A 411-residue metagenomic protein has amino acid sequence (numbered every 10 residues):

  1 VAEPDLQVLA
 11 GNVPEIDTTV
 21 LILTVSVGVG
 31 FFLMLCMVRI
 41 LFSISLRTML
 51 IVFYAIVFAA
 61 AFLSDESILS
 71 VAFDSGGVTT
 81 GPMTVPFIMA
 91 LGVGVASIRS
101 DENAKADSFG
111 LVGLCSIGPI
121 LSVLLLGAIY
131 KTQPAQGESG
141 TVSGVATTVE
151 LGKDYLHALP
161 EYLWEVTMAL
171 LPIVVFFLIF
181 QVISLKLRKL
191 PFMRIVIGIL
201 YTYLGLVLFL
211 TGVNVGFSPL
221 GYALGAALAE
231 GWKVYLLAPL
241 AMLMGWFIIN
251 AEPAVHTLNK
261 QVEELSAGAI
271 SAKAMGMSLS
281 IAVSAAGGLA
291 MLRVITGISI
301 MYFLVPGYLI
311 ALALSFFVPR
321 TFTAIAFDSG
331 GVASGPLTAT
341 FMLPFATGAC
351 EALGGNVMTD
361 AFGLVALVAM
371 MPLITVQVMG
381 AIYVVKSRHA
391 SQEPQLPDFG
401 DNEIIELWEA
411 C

Functional and structural regions predicted by a protein language model:
V1-V57, V234-S315: Helix-loop-helix junctions within the multi-pass membrane cores of secondary transporters/permeases
V13-I22, F42-I44, D74-T80, F109-G110 (+5 more regions): Interfacial loop-to-helix junctions that mark the boundaries of transmembrane helices in multi-pass membrane
G28-R39, F53-S64, F87-S97, L114-I129 (+7 more regions): Hydrophobic core segments of alpha-helical transmembrane domains in multi-pass membrane transport and ion-translocation
L33-L46, I68-V71, V93-D107, I183-K189 (+3 more regions): Alpha-helical transmembrane segments
S43, D154-T167, I195-Y203, L265-S284 (+1 more regions): Membrane-water interface at loop-to-transmembrane-helix junctions
L46-I51, N103-G118, K189-Y203, G363-A366: Alpha-helical transmembrane segments and their helix-start/interface "positive-inside/aromatic belt" motifs in integral
S100-A104, S108-L111, I129-P160, I179 (+4 more regions): Intrinsically disordered, low-complexity non-transmembrane regions of multi-pass membrane transporters
T141-A254: Transmembrane helical segments that form the transport core of multi-pass membrane transport proteins
